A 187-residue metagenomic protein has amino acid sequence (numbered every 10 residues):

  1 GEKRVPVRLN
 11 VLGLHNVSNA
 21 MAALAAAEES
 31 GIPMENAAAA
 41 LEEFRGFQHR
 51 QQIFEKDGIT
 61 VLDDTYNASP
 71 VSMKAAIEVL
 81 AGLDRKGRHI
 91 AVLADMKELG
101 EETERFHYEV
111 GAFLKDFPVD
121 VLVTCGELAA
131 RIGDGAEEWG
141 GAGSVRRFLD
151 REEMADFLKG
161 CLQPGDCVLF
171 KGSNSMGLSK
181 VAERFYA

Functional and structural regions predicted by a protein language model:
G1-E2, G126: Short, small-residue-rich loop/turn micro-motifs
E2-R4, G58: Glycine-centered tight beta-turn/hairpin loop motif at sheet-sheet or coil-to-beta transitions
P6-R8: Well-ordered beta-strand positions in beta-sheet-rich domains
L12-H15, M21-A187: ATP-dependent carboxylate-amine ligase
